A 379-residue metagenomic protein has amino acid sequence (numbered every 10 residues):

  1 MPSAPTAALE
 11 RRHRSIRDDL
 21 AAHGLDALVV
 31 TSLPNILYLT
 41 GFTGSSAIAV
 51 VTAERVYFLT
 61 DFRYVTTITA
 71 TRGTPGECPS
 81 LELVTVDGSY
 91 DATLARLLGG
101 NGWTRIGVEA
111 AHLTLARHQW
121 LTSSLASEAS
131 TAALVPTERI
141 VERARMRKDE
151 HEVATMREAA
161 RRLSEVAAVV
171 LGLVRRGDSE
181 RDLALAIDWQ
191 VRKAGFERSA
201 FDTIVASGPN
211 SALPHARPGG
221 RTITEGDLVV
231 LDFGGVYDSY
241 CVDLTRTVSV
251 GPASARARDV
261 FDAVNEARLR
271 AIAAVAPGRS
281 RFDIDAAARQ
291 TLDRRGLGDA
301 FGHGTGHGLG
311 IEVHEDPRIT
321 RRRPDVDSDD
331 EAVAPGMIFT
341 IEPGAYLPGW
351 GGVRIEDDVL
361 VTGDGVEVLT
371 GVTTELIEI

Functional and structural regions predicted by a protein language model:
M1-I379: Active-site neighborhoods and metal-handling regions in enzymes and metal-associated proteins
